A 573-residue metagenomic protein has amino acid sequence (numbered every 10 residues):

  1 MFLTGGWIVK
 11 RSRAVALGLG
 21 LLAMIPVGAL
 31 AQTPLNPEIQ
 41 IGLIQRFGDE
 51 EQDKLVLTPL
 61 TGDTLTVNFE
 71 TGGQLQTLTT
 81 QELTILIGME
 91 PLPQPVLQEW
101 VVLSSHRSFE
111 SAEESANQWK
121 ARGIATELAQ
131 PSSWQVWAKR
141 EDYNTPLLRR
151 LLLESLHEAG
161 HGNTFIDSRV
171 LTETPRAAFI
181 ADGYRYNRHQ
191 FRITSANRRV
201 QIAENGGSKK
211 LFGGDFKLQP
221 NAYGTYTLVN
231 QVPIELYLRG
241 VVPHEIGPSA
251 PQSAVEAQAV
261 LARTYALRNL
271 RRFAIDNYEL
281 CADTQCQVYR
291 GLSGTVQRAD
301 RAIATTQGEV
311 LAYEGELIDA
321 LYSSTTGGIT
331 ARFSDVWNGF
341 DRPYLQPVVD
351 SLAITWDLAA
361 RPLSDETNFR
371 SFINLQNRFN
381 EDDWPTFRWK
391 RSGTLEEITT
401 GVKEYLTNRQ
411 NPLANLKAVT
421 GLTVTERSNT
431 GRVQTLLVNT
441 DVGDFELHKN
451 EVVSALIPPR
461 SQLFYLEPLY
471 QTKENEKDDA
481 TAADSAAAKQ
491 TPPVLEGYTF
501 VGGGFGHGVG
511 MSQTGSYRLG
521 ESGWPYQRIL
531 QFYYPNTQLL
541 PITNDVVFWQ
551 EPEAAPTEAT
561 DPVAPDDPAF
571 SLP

Functional and structural regions predicted by a protein language model:
F2-P573: Conserved, single-site charged/polar hotspot
